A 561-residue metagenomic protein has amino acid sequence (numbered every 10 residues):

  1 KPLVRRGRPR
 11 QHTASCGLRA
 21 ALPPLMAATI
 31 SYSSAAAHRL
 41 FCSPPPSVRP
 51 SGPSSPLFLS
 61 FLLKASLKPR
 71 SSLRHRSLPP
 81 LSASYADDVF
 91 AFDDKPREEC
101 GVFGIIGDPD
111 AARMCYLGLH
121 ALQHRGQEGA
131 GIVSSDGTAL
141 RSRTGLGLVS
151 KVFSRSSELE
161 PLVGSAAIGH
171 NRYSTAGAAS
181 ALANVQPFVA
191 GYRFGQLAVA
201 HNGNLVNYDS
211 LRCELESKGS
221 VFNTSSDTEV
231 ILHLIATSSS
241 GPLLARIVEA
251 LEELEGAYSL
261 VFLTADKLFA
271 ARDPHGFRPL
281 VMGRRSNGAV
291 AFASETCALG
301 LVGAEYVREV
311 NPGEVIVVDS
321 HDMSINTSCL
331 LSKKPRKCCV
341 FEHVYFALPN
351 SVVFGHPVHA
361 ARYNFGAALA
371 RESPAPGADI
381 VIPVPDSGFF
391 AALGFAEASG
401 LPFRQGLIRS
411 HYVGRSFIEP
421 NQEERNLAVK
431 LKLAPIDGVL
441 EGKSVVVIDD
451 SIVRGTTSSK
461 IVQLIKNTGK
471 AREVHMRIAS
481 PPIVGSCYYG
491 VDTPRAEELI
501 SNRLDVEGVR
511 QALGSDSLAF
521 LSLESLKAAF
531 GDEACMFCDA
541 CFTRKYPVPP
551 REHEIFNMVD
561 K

Functional and structural regions predicted by a protein language model:
Q11-H12: Low-complexity, intrinsically disordered or signal/transmembrane-proximal segments
L22-P312, V317-S320, S324-D379, V384: Conserved short alpha-helical segments that host acidic/polar catalytic motifs at enzyme active sites
D110, T175-A176, N207, F269 (+8 more regions): Flexible loop/turn segments at secondary-structure boundaries
S220, G241, P374-A378, E397-R404 (+2 more regions): Secondary-structure transition/capping motifs at alpha-helix termini and the adjoining loop/turn into the next element
L251, D266-K267, G288, G303-E309 (+3 more regions): PRPP-dependent phosphoribosyltransferase catalytic core
V381, G388-F395, S399, F403 (+1 more regions): Extended, hydrophobic alpha-helical segments in both membrane/secreted and soluble proteins
G400-V446, T456-S459, V484-P494: Short, glycine/charge-rich flexible loops or terminal/linker lids adjacent to PRPP-binding catalytic cores
